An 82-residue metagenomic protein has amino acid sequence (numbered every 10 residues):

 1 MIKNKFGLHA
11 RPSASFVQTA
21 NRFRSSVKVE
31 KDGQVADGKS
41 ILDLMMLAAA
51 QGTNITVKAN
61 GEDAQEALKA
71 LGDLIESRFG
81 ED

Functional and structural regions predicted by a protein language model:
M1-L42, L47-Q51: Compact, glycine-rich, soluble single-domain proteins
A48-D82: C-terminal structural segments of small proteins and small subunits
